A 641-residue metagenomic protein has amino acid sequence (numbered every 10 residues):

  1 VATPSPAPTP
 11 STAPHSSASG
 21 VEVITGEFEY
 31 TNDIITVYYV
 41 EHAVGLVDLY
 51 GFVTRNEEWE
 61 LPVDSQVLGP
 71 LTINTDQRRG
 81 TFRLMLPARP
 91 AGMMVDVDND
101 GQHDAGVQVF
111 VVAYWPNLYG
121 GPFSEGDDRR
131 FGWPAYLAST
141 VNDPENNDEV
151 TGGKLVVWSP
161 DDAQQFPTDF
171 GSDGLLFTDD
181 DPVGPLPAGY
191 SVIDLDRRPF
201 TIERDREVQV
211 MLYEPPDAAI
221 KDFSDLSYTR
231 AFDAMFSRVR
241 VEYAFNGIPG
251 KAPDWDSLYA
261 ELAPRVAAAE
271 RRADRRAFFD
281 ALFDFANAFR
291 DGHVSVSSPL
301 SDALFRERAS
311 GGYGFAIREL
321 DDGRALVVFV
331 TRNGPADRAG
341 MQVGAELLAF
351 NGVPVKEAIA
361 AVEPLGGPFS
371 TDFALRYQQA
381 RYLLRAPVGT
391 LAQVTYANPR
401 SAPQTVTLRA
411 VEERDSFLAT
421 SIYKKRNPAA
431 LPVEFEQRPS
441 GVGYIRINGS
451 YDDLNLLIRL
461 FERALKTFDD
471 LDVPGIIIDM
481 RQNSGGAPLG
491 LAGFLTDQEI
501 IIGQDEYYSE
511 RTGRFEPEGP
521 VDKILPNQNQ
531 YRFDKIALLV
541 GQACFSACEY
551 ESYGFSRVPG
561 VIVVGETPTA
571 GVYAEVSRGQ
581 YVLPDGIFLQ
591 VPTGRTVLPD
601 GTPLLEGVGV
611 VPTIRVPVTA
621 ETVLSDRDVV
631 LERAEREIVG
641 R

Functional and structural regions predicted by a protein language model:
V1-A13: Ser/Thr-rich, Proline-interspersed low-complexity disordered segments
P10-G475, Q482, L489-G493, I501 (+4 more regions): Flexible, low-complexity junctional segments that flank or bridge functional domains
H293, F545, V558-V572: Short, well-structured beta-strand/strand-turn elements
A303, N483-L539, A543, Y573-G579 (+4 more regions): Gly/Ser/Thr-rich loop/hinge elements
V330-T331, F350-N351, R446-S450, D479-Q482 (+4 more regions): Active-site-proximal beta-strand/loop segments in catalytic clefts of secreted hydrolases
D472-I477, Q530-A537, P559: Short, surface-exposed connector motifs at secondary-structure boundaries
P603, V610-R641: Low-complexity, Gly/Ser/Thr/Pro-rich intrinsically disordered linker/tail segments
